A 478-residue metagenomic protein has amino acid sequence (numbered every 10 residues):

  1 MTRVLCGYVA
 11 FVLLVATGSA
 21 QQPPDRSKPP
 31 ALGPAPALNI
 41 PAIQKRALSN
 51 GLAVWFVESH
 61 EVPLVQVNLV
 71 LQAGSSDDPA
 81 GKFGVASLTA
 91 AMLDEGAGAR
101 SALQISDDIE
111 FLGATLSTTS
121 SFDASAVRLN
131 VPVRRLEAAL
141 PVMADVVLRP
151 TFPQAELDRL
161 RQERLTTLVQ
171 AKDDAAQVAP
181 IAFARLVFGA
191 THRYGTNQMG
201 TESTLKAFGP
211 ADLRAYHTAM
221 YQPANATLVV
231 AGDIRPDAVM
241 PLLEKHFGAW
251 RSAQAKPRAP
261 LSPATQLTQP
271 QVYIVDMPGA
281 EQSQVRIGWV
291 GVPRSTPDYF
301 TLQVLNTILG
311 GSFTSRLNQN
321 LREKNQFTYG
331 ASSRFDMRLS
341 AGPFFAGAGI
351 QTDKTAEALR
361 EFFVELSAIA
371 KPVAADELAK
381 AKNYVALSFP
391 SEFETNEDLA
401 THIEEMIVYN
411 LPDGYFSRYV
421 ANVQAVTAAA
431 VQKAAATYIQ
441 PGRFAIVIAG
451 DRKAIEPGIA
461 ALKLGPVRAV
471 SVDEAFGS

Functional and structural regions predicted by a protein language model:
Q22-A31, A190, Y194, Q198 (+2 more regions): An aromatic/glycine/proline-enriched structural segment found at the starts of mature extracellular/organellar domains
Q22-A31, G98, Q104-Y216, T265 (+2 more regions): Acidic/histidine-enriched segments that form metal/cofactor-coordinating and catalytic pocket/exosite environments
S27-Q44, R185-A226, R258-A264, Y273 (+3 more regions): Histidine-acidic residue clusters that define the catalytic metal-binding segment of zinc metallopeptidase domains
A31-L71, S75: Mature N-terminal segment immediately following signal peptide/propeptide cleavage in secreted/periplasmic
Q66-V133, G195-N197, S312-F327, R338-S340: M16/MPP (pitrilysin/insulinase) zinc-metallopeptidase core fold and M16-derived inactive scaffolds
E95-A99, L129-R161, S312, S332 (+4 more regions): M16/insulysin-pitrilysin zinc metalloprotease superfamily fold
E163-A182, P263-Q282, Q319-T328, R338-L339 (+3 more regions): Short acidic/His-enriched helical or mixed secondary-structure segments at domain edges of catalytic enzymes and some
A176, I181, P210-H246, G442-F444 (+1 more regions): Non-catalytic, conformational "gating/processing" segments within enzyme and secreted inhibitor domains
